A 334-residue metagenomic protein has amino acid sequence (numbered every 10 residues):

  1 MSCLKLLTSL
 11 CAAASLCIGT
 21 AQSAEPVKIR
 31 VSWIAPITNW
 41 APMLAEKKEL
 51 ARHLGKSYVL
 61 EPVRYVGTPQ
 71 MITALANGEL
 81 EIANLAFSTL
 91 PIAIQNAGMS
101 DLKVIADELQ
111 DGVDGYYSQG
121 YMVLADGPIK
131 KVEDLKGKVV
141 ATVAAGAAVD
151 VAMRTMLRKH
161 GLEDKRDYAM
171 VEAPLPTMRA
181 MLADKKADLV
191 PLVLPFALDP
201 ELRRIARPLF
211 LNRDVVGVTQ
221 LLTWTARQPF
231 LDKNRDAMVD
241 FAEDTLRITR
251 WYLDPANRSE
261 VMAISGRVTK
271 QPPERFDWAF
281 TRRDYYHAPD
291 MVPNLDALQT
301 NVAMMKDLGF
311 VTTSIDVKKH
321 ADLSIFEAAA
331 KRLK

Functional and structural regions predicted by a protein language model:
M1-C3: N-terminal secretory signal peptides that target proteins for export/translocation
K5-C17: Bacterial N-terminal signal peptides
I18-S23: Sec/Tat signal peptide C-region and signal peptidase I cleavage site
A24-E163, A169-E172, D188-L194, V218: Short, glycine-/small- and polar/acidic-enriched structural segments that line small-molecule recognition paths
S88, G98, P176-R267: Pocket-lining segment of extracytoplasmic ligand-binding domains
D232-T312: Secondary-structure end/capping motifs
V302-K334: Conserved C-terminal helix/tail region of periplasmic/extracytoplasmic solute-binding proteins
